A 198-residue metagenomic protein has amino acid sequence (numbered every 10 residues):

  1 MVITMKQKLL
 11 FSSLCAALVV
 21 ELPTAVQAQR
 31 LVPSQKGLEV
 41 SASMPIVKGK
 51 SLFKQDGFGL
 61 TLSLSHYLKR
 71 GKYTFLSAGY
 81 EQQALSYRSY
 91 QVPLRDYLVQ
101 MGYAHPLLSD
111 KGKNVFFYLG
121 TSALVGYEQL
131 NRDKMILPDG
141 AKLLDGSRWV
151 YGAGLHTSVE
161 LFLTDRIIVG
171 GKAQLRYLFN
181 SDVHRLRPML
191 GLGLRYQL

Functional and structural regions predicted by a protein language model:
M1-S34: Cleavable N-terminal export/targeting peptides
V26-A78: Short glycine/proline- and aromatic-enriched beta-strand/turn motifs that initiate or cap beta-hairpins
A28-Q35, K69-G71, L108-F117, L163-I167 (+1 more regions): Short loop/turn motifs that connect adjacent beta-strands in outer-membrane beta-barrel proteins
G37, G57-T61, D96-Q100, V150-G154 (+1 more regions): Transmembrane beta-barrel architecture of outer-membrane proteins
G37-S41, Y73-S77, F116-G120, I168-K172 (+1 more regions): Residue-level detector of the transmembrane beta-barrel scaffold of outer-membrane proteins
S51-G57, S89-D96, K142-W149, D182-R187: Replace "Gram-negative outer membrane beta-barrel proteins" with "bacterial and organellar outer membrane beta-barrel
S63-L137, Y196-L198: Gram-negative (and chloroplast) outer-membrane scaffold detector with strong preference for beta-barrel transmembrane
L186-L198: Outer-membrane beta-barrel "beta-signal"
